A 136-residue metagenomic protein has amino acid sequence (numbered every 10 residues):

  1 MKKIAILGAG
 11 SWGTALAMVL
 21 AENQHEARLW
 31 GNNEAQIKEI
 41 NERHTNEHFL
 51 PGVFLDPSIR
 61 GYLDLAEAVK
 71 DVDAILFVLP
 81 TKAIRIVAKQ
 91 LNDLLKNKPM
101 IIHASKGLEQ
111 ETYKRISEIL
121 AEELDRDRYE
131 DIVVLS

Functional and structural regions predicted by a protein language model:
M1-P51, R60-L63, Q90: NAD(P)+-binding Rossmann beta1-loop-alpha1 motif at the extreme N-terminus of oxidoreductases
A5, L20, G52-F54, E67-A68 (+2 more regions): Generic structural signal for beta-strand residues in well-ordered domains
G8, D56-P57, L79: Residues that cap or flank secondary-structure elements
T14, E47, P57, A68-V69 (+1 more regions): A broad, structure-centric signal for solvent-exposed, well-ordered loop/edge residues that line or flank functional
Q24, S58-I59, V72, K98: Short, well-ordered alpha-helix to beta-strand connector turns
R28, D56, A104, L108: Conserved short-loop catalytic and cofactor-binding motifs
P51-R60, D127-D131: A short helix-to-beta-strand connector/capping loop
L65-K70, A74-F77, T81-S136: Rossmann-like NAD(P)(H) cofactor-binding subdomain of soluble oxidoreductases
